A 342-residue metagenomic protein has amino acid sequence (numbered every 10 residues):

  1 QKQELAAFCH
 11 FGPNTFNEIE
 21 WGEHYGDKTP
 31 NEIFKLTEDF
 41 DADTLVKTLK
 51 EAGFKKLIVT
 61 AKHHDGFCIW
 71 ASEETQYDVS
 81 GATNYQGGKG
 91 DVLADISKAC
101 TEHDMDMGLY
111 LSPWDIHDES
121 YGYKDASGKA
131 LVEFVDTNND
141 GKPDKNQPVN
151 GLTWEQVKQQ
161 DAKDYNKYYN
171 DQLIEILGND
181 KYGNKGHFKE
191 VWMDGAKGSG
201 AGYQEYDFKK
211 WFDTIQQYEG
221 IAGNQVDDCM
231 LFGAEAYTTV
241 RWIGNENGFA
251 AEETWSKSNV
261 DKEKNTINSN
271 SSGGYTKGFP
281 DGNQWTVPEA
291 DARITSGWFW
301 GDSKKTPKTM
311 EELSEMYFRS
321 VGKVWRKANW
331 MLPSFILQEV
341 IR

Functional and structural regions predicted by a protein language model:
Q1-R342: Mature catalytic domains of secreted/periplasmic carbohydrate-active enzymes
